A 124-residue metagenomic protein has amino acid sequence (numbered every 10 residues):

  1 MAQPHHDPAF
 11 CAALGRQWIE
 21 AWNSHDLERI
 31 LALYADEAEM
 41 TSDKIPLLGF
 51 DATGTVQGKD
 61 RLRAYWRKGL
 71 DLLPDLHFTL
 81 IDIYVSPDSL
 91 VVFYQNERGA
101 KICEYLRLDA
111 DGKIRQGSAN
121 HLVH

Functional and structural regions predicted by a protein language model:
M1-A32, D36: Short, low-complexity N-terminal intrinsically disordered segments enriched in polar/charged residues
A2-H5, R63, G69-H124: A beta-strand edge to alpha-helix "cap/lid" segment located at domain peripheries
P8, R29, A35-I81: A solvent-exposed, acidic/Ser-Thr-rich amphipathic alpha-helical stretch
L14, D26, Y65-W66, I102: Hydrophobic alpha-helical segments typical of transmembrane helices and their membrane-interface/capping positions
